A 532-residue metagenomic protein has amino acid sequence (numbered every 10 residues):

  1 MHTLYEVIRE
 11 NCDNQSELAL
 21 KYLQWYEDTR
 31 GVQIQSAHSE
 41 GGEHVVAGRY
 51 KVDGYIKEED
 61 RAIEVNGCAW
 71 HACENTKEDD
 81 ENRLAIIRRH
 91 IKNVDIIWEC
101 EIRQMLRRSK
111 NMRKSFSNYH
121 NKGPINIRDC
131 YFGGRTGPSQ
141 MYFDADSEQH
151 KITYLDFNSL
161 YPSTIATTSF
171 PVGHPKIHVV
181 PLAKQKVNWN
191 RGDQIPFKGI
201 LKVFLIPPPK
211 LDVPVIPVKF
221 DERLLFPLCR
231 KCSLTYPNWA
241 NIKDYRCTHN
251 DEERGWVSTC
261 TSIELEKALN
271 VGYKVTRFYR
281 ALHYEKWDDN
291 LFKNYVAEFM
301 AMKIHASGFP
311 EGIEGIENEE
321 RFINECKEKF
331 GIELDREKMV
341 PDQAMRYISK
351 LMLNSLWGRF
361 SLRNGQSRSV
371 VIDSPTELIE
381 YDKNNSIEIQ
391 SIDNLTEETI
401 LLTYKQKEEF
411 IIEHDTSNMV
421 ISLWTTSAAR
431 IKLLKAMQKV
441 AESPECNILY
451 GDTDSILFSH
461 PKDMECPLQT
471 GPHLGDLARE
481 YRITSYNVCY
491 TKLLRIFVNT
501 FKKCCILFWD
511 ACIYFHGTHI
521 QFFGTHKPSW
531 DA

Functional and structural regions predicted by a protein language model:
M1-F132: Nucleic-acid endo/exonuclease domains
M1-T29, M105, K110-A532: Conserved acidic
